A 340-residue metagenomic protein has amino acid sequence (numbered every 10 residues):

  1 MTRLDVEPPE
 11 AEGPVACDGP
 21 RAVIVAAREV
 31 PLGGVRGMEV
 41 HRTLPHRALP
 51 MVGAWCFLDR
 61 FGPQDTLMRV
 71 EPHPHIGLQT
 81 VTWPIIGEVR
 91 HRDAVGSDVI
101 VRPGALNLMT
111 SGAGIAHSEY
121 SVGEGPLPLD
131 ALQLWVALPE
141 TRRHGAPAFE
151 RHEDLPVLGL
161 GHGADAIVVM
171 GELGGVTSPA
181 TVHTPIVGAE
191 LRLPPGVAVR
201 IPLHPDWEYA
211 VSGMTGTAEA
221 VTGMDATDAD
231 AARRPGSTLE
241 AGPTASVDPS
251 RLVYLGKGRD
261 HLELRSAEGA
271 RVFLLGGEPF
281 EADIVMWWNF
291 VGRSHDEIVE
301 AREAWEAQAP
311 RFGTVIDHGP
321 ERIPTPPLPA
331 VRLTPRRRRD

Functional and structural regions predicted by a protein language model:
M1-D340: Jelly-roll (double-stranded beta-helix
